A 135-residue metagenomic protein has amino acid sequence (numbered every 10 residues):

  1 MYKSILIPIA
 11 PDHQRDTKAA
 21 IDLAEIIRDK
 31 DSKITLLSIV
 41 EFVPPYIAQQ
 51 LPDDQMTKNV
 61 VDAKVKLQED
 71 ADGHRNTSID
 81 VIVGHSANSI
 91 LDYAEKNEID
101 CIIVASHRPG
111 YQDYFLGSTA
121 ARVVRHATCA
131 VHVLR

Functional and structural regions predicted by a protein language model:
K3-Q50: Small/aliphatic-rich secondary-structure junction motif
T35-L37, S78-I82, H132: General small-molecule cofactor/ligand-binding pocket signal
S38-V40, A105-H107, R135: Short secondary-structure boundary segments
D53-V65: A short acidic, glycine-rich active-site loop that binds or catalyzes chemistry on phosphate/adenosine moieties
D62, V81-H85, R135: Short beta->alpha linker loops
A71-I102, P109: Structural beta-alpha unit
V104-H126: Glycine-rich, Arg-bearing micro-motifs that act as flexible, cationic patches
H126-R135: Short, flexible loop segments at boundaries between secondary-structure elements
